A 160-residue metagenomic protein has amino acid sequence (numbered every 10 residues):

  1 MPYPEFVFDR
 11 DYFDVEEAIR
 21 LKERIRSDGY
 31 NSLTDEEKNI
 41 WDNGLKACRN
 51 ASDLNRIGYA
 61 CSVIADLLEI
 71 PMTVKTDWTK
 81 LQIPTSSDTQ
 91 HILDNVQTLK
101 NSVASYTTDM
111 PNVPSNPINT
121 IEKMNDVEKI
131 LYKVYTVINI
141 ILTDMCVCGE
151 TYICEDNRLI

Functional and structural regions predicted by a protein language model:
M1-I160: Extracellular "spike/adhesin" assembly and maturation modules and analogous cytosolic coiled-coil scaffolds
